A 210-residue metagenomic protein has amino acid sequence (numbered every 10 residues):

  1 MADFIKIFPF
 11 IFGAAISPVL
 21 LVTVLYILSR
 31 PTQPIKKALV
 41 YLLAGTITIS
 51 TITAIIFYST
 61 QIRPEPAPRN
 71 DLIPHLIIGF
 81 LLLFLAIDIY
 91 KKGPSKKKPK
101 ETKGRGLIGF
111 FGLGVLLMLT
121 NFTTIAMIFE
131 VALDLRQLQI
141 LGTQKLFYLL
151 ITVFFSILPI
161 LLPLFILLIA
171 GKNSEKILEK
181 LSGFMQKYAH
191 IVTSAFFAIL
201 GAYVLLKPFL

Functional and structural regions predicted by a protein language model:
A2, I7-F8, R63-H75, T143-I151 (+1 more regions): Interfacial loop-to-helix junctions that mark the boundaries of transmembrane helices in multi-pass membrane
D3-K37, E101-L167: Structural signal for alpha-helical transmembrane segments and their flanking helix-loop junctions in multi-pass
L21-V24, A54-Y58, I160-K180: Transmembrane alpha-helical segments of integral membrane proteins
P34-K103: Membrane helix-loop-helix hairpins that form the core translocation module of multi-pass transporters
L72, I78-L82, A86, V153 (+1 more regions): Residues within membrane-spanning alpha-helices of integral membrane proteins, especially the hydrophobic core/packing
I169-F197: Interfacial loop-to-transmembrane junctions
A202-L210: Juxtamembrane boundary at the C-terminal end of a transmembrane helix
